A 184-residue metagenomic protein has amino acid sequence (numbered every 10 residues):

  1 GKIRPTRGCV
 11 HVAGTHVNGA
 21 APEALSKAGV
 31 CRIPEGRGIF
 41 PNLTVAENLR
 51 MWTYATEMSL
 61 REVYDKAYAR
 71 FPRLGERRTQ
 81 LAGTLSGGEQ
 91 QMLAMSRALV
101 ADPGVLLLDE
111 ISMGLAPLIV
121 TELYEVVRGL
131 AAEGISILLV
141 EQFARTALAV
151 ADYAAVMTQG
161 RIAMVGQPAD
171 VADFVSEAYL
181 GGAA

Functional and structural regions predicted by a protein language model:
G8-V17, A28, R61-E62, A69 (+1 more regions): Conserved ABC transporter NBD signature motif
A20-P22, V45-E62, R70-G75, G166 (+1 more regions): ABC-type ATPase nucleotide-binding domains, specifically the catalytic core motifs of the NBD
L81-L85, E89: Conserved ABC ATPase signature
A98-L99: ABC ATPase C-loop
D102: Conserved catalytic motifs of ABC-family nucleotide-binding domains
E110-I111: Walker B catalytic motif
V120-E133: Helical segment within the ABC ATPase nucleotide-binding domain
